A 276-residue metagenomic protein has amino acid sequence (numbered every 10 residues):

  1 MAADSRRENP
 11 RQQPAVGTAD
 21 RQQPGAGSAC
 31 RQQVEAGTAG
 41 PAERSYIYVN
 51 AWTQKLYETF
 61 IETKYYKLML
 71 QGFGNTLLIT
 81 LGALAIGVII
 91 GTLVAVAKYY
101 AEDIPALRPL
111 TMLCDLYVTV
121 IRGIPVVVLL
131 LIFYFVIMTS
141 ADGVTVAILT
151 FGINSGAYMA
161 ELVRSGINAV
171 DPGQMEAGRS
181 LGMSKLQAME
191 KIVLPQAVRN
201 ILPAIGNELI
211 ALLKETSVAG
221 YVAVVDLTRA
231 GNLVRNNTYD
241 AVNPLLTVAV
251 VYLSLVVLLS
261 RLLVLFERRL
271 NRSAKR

Functional and structural regions predicted by a protein language model:
M1-A3, Q22, R31, A39: N-terminal secretory/membrane targeting signals
R6, A29-R31, Y46: Compositionally biased regions
R11-Q13, R21-Q23, R31-Q33: Intrinsically disordered, low-complexity repeat/linker tracts enriched for polar/charged residues
P14-A15, M183: Generic detector of low-complexity/intrinsically disordered segments and short hydrophobic N-terminal stretches
G17, G25-G27, G37-G40: Residue-identity detector for glycine
G37-R276: Transmembrane alpha-helices and adjacent helix-loop boundaries
